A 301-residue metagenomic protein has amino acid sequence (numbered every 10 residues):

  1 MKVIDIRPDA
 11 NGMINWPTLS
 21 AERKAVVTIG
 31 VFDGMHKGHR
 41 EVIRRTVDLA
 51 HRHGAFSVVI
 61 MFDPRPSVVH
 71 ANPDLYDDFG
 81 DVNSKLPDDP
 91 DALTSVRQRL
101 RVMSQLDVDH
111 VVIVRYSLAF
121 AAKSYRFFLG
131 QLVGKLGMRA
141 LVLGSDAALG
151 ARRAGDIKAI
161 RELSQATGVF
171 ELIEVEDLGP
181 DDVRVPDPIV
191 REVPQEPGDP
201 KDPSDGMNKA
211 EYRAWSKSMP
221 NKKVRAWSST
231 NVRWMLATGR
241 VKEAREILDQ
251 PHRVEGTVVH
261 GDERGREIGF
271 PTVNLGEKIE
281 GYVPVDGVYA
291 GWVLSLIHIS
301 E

Functional and structural regions predicted by a protein language model:
M1-T28: Positively charged, low-complexity intrinsically disordered leader regions
K2-D5, V111-V114, E171-V175: General small-molecule cofactor/ligand-binding pocket signal
E22-V26, F56, Y282: Charged active-site motifs of nucleotide-sugar-dependent glycosyltransferases
T28-V42: Short, glycine-rich nucleotide/cofactor-binding loops
H36, M103, L141, A244 (+1 more regions): Residue-level signal for inorganic ion chemistry
R40-K135: Core alpha/beta nucleotide-donor-binding catalytic domains of modification enzymes
A119-P271: Classical nucleotidyltransferase
P251, V259-S300: Phosphate/ribose-recognition catalytic cores of enzymes acting on nucleotide-derived substrates
